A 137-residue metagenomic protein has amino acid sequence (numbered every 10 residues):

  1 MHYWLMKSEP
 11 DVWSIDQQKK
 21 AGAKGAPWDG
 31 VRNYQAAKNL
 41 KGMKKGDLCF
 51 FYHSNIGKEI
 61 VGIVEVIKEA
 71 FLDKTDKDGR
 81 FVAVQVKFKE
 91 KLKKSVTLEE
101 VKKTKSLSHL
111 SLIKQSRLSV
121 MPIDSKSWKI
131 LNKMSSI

Functional and structural regions predicted by a protein language model:
M1-M43, S135-I137: Compositionally biased, charged N-terminal/linker segments
M6, V86, D124: A residue-level signal for conserved active-site and pocket-lining positions in enzyme catalytic cores
D11-W13, K93, W128-I130: Short, acidic Gly/Pro/Ser/Thr-rich loop/turn segments
Q17, S95-V101, N132-M134: Short, charged, solvent-exposed linker or helix-capping segments at domain edges/interfaces that act as flexible hinges
G46-D47: Loop/turn positions that initiate beta-strands
Y52-K58: Short, charged beta-turn/beta-strand-edge "cap" motif at the junction between a beta-strand and an adjacent loop
G62-M121: Aromatic- and Lys/Arg-enriched surface recognition patch
V120-I137: Charged phosphate-binding loop/patch that engages nucleotide di/tri-phosphates or the phosphate backbone of nucleic
